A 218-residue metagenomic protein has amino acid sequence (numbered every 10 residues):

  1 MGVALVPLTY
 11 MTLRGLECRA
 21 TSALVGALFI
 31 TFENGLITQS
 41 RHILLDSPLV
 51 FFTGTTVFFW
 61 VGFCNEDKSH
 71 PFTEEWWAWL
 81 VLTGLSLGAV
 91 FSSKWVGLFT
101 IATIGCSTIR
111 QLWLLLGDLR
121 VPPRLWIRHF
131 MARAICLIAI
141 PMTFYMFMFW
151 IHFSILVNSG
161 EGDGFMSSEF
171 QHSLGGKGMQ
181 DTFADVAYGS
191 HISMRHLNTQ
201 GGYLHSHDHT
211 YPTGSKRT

Functional and structural regions predicted by a protein language model:
M1-E17, T55: Transmembrane-helix motifs of polytopic, lipid-linked glycan transferases
G2, I30, L49-V57, L98: Hydrophobic core segments of transmembrane alpha-helices in multi-pass, intramembrane catalytic enzymes
A23-T31, T38, L87, F91: Short helix- or helix-capping micro-motifs that position conserved polar/aromatic residues at function-defining sites
G35-L49, S93-V96: Short acidic/glycine- and proline-prone juxtamembrane loop motifs at membrane-interface regions of multi-pass membrane
T56-A78, I109-L114: Membrane-interface transmembrane helices that cradle and orient dolichyl/undecaprenyl
L82, V96-L114: Transmembrane-embedded, aromatic-rich helix segments that form part of the hydrophobic channel/pocket engaging
L119-I140: Membrane-interfacial entry segments at the cytosolic side of transmembrane helices
F153-T218: Lectin-like carbohydrate-binding module/patch detector with strong preference for beta-trefoil
